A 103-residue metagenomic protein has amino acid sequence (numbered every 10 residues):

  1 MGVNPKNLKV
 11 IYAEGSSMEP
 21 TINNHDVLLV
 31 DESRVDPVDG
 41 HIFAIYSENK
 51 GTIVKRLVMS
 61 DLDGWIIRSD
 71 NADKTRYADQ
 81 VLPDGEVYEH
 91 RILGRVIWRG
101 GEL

Functional and structural regions predicted by a protein language model:
V3-L103: Acidic/glycine-rich C-terminal interaction modules and beta/coil loop segments that lie outside canonical DNA-binding
